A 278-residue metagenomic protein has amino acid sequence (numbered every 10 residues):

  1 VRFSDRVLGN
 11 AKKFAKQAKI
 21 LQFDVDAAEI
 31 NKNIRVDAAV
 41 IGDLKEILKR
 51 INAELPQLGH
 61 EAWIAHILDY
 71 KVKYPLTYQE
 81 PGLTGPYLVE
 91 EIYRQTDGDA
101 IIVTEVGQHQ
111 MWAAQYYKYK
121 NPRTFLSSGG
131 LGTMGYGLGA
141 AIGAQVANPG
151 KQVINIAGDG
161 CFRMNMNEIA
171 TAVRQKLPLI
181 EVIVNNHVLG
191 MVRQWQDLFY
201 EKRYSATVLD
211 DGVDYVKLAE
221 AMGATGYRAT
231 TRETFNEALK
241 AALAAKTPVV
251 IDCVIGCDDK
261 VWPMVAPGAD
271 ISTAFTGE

Functional and structural regions predicted by a protein language model:
V1-H66: Glycine-rich, acidic loop regions that bind phosphate or pyrophosphate groups
R2-F3, M111-L189: Thiamine diphosphate
R6-V7, A11, R232-E278: Glycine/aspartate-rich loop-and-adjacent alpha/beta segment that forms the canonical ThDP
K16-K19, R35-V36, D97-A100, K120-R123 (+4 more regions): Short coil/turn connectors at secondary-structure junctions
I30-A38, R123-S127, M164, R193-T207 (+1 more regions): Short beta-alpha connecting loops at secondary-structure transitions that line or flank enzyme active sites
A38, I47, A53, D197-A238: Conserved thiamine diphosphate
L68-A144: Active-site diphosphate/adenylate-binding microenvironment
